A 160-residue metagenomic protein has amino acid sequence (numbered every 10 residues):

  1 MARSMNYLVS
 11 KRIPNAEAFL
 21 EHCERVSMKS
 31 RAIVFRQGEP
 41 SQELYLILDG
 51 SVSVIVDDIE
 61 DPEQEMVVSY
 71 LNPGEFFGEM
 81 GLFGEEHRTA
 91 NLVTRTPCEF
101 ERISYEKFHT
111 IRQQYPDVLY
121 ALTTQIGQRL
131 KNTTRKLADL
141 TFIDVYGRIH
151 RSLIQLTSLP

Functional and structural regions predicted by a protein language model:
M1-I33, G81-G84, Q114: Cyclic nucleotide-binding regulatory module and flanking cytosolic helices
A16, L20, V67-G127, K131: Cyclic-nucleotide recognition modules
R31, Q42-D57, P73-G74: Glycine- and acidic-residue-biased ligand/ion/polar-headgroup-sensing regions
V34-E39: Short phosphate-coordinating micro-motif centered on Lys-Gly-acidic
I55-I59, V93-R95: A generic structural motif
I59-E65: Short, solvent-exposed loop/turn segments that connect beta-strands within catalytic domains and beta-strand-rich
Q113, D117-P160: Polybasic "coupling" helices that flank or enter modular domains
